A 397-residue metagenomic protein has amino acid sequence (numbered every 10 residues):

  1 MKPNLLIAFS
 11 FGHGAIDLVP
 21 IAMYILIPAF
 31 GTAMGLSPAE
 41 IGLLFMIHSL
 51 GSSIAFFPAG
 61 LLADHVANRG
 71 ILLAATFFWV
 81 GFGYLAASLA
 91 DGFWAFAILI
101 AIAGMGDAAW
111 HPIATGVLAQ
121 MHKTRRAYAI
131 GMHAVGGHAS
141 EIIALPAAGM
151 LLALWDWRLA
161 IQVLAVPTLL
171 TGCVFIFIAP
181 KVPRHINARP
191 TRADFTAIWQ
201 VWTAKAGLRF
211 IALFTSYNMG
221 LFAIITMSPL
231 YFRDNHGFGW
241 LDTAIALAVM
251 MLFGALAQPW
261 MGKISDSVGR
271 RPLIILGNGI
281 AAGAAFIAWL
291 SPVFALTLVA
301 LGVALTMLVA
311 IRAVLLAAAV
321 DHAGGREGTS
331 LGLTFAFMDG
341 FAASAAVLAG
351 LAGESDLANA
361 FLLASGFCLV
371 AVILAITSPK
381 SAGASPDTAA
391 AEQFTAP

Functional and structural regions predicted by a protein language model:
I21, S49-F57, E141-I142, M251-P259 (+1 more regions): Residue-level signature of mid-helix packing/kink "hotspots" within the transmembrane helices of 12-pass Major
M23-Y24, A206-A255: Extracytoplasmic gate region of multi-pass secondary transporters
A55-N68, A257-G269, G353: Helix-to-loop junctions at the C-terminal end of transmembrane segments in multipass secondary transporters
I71-L85, P272-I287: Structural signature of the two symmetry-related core transmembrane helices
L99-G137: Cytoplasmic helix-loop-helix junction between adjacent transmembrane helices in 12-TM secondary transporters
A165-N187, V372-P379: C-terminal membrane-cytosol helix-exit motif in multi-pass small-molecule transporters
V182-I211, Q393-P397: Juxtamembrane intracellular "pre-TM" segments in multi-pass secondary transporters
G325-E354: A late C-terminal transmembrane helix in Major Facilitator Superfamily
